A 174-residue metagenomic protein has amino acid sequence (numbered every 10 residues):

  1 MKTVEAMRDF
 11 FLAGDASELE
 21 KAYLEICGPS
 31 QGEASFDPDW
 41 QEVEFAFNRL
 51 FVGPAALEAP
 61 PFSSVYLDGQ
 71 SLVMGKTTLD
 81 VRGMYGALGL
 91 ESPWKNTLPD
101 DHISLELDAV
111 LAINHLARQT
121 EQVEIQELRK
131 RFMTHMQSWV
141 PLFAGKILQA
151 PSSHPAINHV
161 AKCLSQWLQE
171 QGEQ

Functional and structural regions predicted by a protein language model:
M1-Q174: Surface/interface-facing alpha-helical segments and adjacent flexible terminal/loop regions used for partner/assembly
